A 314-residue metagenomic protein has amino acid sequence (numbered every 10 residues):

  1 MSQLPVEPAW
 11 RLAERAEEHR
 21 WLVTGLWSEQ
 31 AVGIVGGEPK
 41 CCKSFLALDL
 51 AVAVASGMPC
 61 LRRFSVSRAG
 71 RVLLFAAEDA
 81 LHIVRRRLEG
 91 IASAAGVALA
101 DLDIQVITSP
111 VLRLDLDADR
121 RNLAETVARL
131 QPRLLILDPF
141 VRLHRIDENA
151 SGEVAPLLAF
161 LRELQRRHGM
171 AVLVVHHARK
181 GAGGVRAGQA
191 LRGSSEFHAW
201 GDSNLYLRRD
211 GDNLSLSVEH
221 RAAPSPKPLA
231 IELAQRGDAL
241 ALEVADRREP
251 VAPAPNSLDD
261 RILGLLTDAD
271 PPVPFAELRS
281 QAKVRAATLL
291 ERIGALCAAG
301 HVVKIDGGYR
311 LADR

Functional and structural regions predicted by a protein language model:
M1-S2: Short, small/acidic-rich helices and loops at N termini and domain boundaries of DNA replication/processing enzymes
P5-V6, A128-Q131, R166-R167, D210-R314: C-terminal regions of RecA-like/P-loop NTPase motor modules
W10-R11, E17-E18, L22-T24, P59 (+7 more regions): Conserved inter-motif catalytic segment of the P-loop NTP-binding fold
E29-G33, G70: Pre-Walker A (Motif I) flank of P-loop NTPase domains
I34-V35, K40, F45, F75 (+2 more regions): Phosphate-binding/switch region of NTP-binding enzymes
L46, L50: Hydrophobic positions on the alpha1 helix immediately C-terminal to the Walker A/P-loop
L61-S67, A182-G183: Short helix/loop segment immediately N-terminal to the Walker
E78, A178, L266: Residue-level signal for short, function-critical loop segments
